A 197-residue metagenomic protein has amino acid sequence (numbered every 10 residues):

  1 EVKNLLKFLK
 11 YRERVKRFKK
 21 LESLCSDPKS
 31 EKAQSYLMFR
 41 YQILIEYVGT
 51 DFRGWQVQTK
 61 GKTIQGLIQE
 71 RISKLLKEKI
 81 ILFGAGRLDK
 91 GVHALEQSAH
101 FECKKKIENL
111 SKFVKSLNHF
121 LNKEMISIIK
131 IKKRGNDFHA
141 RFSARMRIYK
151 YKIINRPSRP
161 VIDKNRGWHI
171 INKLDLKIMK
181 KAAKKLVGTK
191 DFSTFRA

Functional and structural regions predicted by a protein language model:
L5, L9-R12, L24, P28 (+1 more regions): Short hydrophobic targeting helices and cationic amphipathic motifs that mediate membrane/organellar targeting
E13-R17: Intrinsically disordered, glycine-rich low-complexity segments
Y36-A197: Structured-RNA-binding interfaces characteristic of tRNA pseudouridine synthases
